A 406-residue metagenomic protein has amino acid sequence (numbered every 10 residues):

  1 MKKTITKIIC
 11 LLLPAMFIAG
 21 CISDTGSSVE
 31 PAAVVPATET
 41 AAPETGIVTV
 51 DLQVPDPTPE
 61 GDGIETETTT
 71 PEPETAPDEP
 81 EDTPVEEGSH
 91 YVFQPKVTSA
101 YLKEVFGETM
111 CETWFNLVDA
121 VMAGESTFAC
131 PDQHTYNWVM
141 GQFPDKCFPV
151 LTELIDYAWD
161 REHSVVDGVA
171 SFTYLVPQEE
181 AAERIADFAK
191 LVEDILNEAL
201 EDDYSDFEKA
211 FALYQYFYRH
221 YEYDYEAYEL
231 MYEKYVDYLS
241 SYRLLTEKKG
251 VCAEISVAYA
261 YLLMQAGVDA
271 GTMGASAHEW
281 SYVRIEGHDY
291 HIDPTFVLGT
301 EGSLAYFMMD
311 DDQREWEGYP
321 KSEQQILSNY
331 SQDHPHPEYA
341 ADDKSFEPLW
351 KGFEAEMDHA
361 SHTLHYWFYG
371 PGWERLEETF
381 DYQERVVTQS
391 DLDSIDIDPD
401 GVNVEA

Functional and structural regions predicted by a protein language model:
M1-Q53, T58, T66-T69, R184 (+7 more regions): Gram-positive cell-envelope targeting signals
G20-S205, Y319-A406: N-terminal accessory/pre-domain segments preceding catalytic cores
L102, E183, E247-G250, T272: Alpha-helix capping and helix-loop boundary segments enriched in small/acidic/polar residues
E179, R219-D224, Y228, G250-C252 (+2 more regions): Solvent-exposed loop/turn segments at secondary-structure junctions within structured extracellular/periplasmic domains
E180-L244: Secondary-structure boundary elements
S241-A253: A short, highly charged nucleic-acid-interacting micro-segment common to nuclease and nuclease-linked defense proteins
E254-P320: Hydrophobic/aromatic-rich core segments of domains that either
